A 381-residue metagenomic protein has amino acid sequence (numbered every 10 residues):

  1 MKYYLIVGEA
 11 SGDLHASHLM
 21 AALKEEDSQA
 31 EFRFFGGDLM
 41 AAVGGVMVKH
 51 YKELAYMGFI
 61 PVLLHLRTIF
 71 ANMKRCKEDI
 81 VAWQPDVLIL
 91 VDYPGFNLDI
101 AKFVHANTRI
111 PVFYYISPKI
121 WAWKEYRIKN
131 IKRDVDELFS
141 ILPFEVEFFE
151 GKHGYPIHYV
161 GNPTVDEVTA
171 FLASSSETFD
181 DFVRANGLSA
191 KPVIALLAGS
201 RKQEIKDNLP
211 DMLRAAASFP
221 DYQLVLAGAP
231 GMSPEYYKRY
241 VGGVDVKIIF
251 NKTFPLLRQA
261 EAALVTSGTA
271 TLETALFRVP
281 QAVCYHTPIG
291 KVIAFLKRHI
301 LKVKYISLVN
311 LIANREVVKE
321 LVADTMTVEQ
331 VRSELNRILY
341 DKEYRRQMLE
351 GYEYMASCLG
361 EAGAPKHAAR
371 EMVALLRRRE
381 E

Functional and structural regions predicted by a protein language model:
M1-E381: Nucleotide-activated sugar donor-binding and catalytic core shared by glycosyltransferases and related lipid-linked
